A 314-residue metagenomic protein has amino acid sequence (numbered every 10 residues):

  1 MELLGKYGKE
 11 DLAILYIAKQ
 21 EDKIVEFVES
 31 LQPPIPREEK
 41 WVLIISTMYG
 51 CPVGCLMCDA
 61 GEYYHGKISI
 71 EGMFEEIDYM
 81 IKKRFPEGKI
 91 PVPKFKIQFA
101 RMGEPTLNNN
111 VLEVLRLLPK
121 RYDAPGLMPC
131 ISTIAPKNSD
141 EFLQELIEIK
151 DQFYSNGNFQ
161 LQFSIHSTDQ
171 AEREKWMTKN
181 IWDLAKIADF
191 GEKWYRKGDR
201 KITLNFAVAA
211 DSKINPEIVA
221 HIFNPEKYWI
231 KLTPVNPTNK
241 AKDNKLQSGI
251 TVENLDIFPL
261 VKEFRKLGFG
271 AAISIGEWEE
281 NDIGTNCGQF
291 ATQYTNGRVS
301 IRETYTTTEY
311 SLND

Functional and structural regions predicted by a protein language model:
M1-E21, K89, E192-D314: Auxiliary Fe-S-binding modules of radical SAM enzymes
M1-I44, I77-P91, E303: N-terminal [4Fe-4S]-dependent radical SAM core
E21-K23, G54, C58: Short Cys/His-rich metal-coordination motifs, predominantly Zn2+-binding knuckles/fingers
L31, S164-I165, E277: Residues at the C-termini of beta-strands that transition into short coil/loop
Q32-P34, T168, D211: Short coil/turn motifs at secondary-structure junctions
P36-R37, G54, D140, E172 (+3 more regions): Intrinsically disordered, low-complexity acidic/polar segments
E39-I44, L56-K197, K201-A209, W229-T233: Core AdoMet radical
T47-G54: Cysteine-centered iron-sulfur cluster-binding motifs in ferredoxin-type domains/subunits of redox enzymes
